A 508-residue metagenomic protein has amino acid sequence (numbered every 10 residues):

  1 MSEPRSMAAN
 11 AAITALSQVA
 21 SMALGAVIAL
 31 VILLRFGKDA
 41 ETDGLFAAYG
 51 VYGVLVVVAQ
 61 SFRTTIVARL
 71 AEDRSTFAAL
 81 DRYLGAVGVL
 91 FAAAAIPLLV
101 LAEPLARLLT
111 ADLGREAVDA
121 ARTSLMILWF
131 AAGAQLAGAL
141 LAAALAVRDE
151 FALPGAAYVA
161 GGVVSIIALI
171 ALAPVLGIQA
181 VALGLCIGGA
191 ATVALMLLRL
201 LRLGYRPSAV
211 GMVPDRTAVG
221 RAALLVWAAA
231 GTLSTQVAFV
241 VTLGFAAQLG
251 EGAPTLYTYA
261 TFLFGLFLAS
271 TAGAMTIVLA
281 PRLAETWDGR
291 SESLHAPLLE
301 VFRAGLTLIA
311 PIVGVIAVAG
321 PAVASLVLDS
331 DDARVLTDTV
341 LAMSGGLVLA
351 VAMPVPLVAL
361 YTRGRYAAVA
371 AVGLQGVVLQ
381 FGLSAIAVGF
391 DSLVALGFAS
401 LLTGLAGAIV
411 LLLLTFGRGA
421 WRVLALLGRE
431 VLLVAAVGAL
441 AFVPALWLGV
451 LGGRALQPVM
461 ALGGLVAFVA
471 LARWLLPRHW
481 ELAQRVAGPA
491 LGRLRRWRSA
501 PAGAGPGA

Functional and structural regions predicted by a protein language model:
M1-M7, L197-T235, G252, S291-E292 (+1 more regions): Interhelical loop/hinge segments that connect adjacent transmembrane helices in multipass membrane
M1-V27, V118-T123, V147, L200-L201 (+3 more regions): N-terminal membrane topogenesis motif
R5-T64, I166, V226-Q248: Signature of the first transmembrane helix
V19, L84-L109, L299-L328, T337-V351 (+1 more regions): Alpha-helical transmembrane segments of multi-pass membrane transport and lipid-handling proteins
Q60-S75, A272-G289, F302: Helix-loop junctions and terminal segments of transmembrane helices in multi-pass membrane transport/translocation
V100, L113-L141, I167, V318 (+3 more regions): Alpha-helical transmembrane segments of multi-pass membrane proteins
A152, A160-A194, A367, V377-I409 (+2 more regions): Membrane-interface helix-loop junctions in multi-pass transport and translocation proteins
L446-A508: Membrane-proximal transmembrane or re-entrant/amphipathic helices at the cytosolic face
